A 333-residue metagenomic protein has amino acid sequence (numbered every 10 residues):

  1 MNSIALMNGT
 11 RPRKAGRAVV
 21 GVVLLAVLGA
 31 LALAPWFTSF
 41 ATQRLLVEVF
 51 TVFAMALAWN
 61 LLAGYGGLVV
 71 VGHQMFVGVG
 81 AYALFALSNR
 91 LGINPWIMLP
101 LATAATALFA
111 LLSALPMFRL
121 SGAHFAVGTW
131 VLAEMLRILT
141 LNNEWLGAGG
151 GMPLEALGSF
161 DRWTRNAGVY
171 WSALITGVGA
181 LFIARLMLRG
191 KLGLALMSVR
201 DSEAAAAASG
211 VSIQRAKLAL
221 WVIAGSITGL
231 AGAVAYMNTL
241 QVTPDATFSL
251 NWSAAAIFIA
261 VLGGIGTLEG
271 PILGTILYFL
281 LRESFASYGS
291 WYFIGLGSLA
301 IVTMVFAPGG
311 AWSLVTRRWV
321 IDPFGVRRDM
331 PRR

Functional and structural regions predicted by a protein language model:
N2-R333: Transmembrane alpha-helices and adjacent helix-loop boundaries
